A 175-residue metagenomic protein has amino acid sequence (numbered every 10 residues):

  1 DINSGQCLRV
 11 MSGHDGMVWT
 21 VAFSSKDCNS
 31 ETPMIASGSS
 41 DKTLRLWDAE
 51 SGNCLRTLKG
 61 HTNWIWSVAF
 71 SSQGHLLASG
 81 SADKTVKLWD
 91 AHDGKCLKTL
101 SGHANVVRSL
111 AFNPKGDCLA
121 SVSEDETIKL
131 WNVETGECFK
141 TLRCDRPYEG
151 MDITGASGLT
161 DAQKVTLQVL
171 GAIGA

Functional and structural regions predicted by a protein language model:
D1-A175: WD40-repeat beta-propeller superdomains and closely related acidic/aromatic-rich repeat-like regions
